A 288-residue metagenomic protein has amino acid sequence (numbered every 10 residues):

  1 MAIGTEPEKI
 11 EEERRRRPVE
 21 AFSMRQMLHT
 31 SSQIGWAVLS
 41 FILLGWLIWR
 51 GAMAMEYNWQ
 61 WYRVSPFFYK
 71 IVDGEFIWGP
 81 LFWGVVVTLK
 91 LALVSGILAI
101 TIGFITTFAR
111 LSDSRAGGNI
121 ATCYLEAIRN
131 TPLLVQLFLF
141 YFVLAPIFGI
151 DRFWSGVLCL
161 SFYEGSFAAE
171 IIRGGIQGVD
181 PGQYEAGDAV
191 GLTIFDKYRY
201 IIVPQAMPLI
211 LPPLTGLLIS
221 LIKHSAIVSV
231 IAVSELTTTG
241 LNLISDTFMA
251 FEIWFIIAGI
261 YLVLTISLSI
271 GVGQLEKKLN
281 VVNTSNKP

Functional and structural regions predicted by a protein language model:
A2-P288: Transmembrane alpha-helices and adjacent helix-loop boundaries
